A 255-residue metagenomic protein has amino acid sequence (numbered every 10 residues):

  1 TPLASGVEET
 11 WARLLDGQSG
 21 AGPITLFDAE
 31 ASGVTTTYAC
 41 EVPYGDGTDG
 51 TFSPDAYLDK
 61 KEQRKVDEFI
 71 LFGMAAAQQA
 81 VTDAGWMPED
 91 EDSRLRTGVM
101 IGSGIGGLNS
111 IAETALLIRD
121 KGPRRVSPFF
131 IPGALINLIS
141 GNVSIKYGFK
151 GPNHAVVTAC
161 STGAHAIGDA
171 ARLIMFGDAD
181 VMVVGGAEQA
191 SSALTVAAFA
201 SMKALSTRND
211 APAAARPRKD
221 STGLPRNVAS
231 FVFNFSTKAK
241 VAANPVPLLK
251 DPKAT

Functional and structural regions predicted by a protein language model:
T1-P2: Short polar catalytic/cofactor-binding loops
S5-E8, A12, D16-A29, Q63 (+2 more regions): Acyl-thioester C-C bond-transforming condensing/cleaving domain
L26-W86, I136-K150: A glycine- and small-residue-enriched flexible loop/hinge segment at structural boundaries
S32, P43, A204, S236-V241: Short linear sequence elements within intrinsically disordered, low-complexity coil regions
A215, L248-L249: Short glycine-rich, low-complexity/disordered patches
S221, P225-N244, K250-T255: Low-acidity, Ser/Thr- and Arg-rich intrinsically disordered low-complexity segments
